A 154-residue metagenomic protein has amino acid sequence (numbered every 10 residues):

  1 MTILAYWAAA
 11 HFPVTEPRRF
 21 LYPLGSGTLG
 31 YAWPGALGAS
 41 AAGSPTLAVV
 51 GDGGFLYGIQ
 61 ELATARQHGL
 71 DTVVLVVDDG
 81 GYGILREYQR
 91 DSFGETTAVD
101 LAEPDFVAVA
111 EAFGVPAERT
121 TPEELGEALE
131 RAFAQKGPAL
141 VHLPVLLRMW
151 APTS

Functional and structural regions predicted by a protein language model:
M1-G43, L146: Active-site diphosphate/adenylate-binding microenvironment
A5-Y6, G27-L29, F55-L56, G80-I84 (+1 more regions): Short gly/pro/ser/thr-enriched loop/turn and capping motifs at secondary-structure boundaries
W7-F12, W33-P34, I59-E61, I84-Q89 (+1 more regions): Short acidic, glycine/serine/threonine-rich loops at helix termini
A10, P122-S154: Glycine/aspartate-rich loop-and-adjacent alpha/beta segment that forms the canonical ThDP
T15-E16, H68, F113: Short, structured coil segments at secondary-structure junctions
G38, T64, V109: Hydrophobic/aromatic ligand-binding patch that stacks against planar heteroaromatic rings of cofactors or nucleotides
S44-V50, G54-L101: Conserved thiamine diphosphate
R90-A128: Conserved thiamine diphosphate
